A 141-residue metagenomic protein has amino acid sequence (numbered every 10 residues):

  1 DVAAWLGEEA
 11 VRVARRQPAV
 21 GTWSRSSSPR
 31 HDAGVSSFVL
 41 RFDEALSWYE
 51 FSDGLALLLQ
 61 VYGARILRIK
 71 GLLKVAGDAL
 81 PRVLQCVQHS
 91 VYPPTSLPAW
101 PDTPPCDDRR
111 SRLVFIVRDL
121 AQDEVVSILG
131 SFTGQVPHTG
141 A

Functional and structural regions predicted by a protein language model:
D1-S111, R118-A141: C-terminal accessory "lid"/substrate-recognition subdomains
